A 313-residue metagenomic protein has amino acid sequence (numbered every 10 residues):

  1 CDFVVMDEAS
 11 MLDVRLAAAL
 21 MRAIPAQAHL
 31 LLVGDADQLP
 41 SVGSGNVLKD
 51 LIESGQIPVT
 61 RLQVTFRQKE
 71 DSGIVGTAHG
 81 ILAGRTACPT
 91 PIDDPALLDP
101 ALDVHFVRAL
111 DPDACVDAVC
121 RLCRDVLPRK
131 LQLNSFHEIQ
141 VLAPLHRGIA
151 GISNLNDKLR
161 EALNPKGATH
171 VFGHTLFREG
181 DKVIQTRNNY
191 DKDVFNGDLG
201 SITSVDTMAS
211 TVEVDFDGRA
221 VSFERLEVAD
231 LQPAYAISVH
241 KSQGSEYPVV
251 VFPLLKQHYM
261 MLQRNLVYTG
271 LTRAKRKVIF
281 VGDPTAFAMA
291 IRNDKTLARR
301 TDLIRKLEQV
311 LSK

Functional and structural regions predicted by a protein language model:
C1-V4, Q27-L31, R276-V278: Loop/turn-to-beta-strand initiation segments
E8, G34: Walker B catalytic acidic pair
S10-L12, Q38-L39: Residues immediately C-terminal
R22-A26, T272-R273: Short, conserved loop/helix-junction motifs that constitute active-site signature segments in enzyme catalytic cores
A28, A36-I184, N189-K192, T203: Conserved helicase motor core of P-loop NTPases
D198-K313: C-terminal accessory regions
